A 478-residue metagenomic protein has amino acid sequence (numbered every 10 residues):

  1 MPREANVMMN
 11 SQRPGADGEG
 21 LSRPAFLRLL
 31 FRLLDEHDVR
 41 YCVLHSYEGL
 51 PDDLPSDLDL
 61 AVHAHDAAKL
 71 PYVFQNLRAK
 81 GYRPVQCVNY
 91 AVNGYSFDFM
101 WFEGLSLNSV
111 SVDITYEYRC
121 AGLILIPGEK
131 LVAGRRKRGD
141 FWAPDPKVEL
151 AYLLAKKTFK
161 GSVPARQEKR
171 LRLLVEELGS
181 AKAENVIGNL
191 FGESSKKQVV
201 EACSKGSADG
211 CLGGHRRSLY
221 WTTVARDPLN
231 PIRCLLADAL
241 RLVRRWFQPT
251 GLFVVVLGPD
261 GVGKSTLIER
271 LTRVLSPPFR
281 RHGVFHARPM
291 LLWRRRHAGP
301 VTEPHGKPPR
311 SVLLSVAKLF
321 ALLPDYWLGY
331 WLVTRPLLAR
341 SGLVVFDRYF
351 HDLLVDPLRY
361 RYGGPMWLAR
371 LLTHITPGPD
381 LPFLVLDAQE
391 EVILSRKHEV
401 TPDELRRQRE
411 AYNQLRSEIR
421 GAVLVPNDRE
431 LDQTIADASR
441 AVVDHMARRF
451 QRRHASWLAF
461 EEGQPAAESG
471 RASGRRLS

Functional and structural regions predicted by a protein language model:
P2-L58, V62-L252: Conserved NTP-donor binding/palm subdomain of two-metal-ion nucleotidyltransferases/polymerases, i.e., the charged
L212-P231, S395-S478: NTP-dependent small-molecule kinase module
V256: Hydrophobic anchor at the beta1->P-loop junction of P-loop NTPases
P259: P-loop (Walker A) phosphate-binding loop of NTP-binding proteins
K264: Conserved lysine of the Walker
L267: Hydrophobic positions on the alpha1 helix immediately C-terminal to the Walker A/P-loop
A287-R361, M366-W367: ATP-dependent small-molecule kinase phosphotransfer cores that center on conserved nucleotide phosphate-binding segments
R348-Q414, N427: A glycine- and Lys/Arg-enriched "phosphate-lid" helix/loop adjacent to the NTP-binding pocket of small-molecule kinases
